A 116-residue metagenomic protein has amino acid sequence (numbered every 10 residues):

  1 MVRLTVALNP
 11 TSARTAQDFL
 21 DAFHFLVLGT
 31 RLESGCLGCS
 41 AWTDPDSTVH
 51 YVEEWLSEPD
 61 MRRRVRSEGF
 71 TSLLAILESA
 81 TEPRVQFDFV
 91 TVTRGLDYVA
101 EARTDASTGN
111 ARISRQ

Functional and structural regions predicted by a protein language model:
M1-V49, L56-E68, E82-Q116: Short S/T/G/P-rich N-terminal loop/turn motif that feeds into the first structured element of a domain
E53, R64-V65, L74-L77: Short, flexible helix/strand-to-coil boundary loops that buttress conserved ligand/catalytic motifs in alpha/beta
S72-S79, F89: Outer-membrane beta-barrel domain signature
